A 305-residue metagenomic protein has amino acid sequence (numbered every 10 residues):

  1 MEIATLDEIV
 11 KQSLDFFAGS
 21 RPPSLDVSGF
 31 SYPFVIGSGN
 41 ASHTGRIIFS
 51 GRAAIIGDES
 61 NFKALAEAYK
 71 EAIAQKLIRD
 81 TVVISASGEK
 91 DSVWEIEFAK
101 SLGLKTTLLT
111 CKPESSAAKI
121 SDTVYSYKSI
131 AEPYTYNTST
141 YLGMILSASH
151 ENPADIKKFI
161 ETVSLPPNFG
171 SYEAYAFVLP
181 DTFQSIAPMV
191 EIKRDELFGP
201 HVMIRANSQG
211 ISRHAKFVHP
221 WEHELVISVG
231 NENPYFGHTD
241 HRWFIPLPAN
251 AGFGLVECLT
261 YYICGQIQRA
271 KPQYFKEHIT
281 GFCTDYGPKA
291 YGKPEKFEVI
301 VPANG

Functional and structural regions predicted by a protein language model:
M1-R21, Y136-N137, I279: Cofactor-/ligand-binding subdomain signature composed of acidic, glycine-rich, tryptophan-containing flexible loops
L14-G29, K157-S171: A short, well-structured juxtamembrane/interface segment
P23-I78, F169-H214: Anionic-ligand anchoring segments at beta-strand to alpha-helix junctions in alpha/beta enzyme folds, i.e., glycine
G29-I160, G230-P246: Glycine-rich phosphate-binding loops that contact phosphosugars or nucleotide phosphates
V93-E97, P166, E191: Short amphipathic alpha-helical segments and helix-helix/interface helices
L146-Y172, K276-E298: Internal, active-site/partner-interface "lid" segment
I186-I267: Internal helical hairpin/lid segments
G252-G305: Charge-biased C-terminal accessory regions appended to nucleic-acid-, cytoskeletal NTPase
